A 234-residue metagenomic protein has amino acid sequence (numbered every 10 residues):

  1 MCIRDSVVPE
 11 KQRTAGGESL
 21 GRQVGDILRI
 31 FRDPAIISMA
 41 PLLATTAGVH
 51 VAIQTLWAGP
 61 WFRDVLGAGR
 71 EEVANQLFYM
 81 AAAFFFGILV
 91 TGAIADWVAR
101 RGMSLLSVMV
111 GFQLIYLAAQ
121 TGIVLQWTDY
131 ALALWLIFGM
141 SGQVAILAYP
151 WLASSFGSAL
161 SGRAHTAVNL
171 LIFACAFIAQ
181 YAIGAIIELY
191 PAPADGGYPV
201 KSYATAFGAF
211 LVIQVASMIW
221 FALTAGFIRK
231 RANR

Functional and structural regions predicted by a protein language model:
M1-I3: Short, small-residue-biased leader/transition segments that mark boundaries at the very start of proteins
V7-A40, V65: Juxtamembrane intracellular "pre-TM" segments in multi-pass secondary transporters
D33-G92, Y149, A153, A176-G184: Extracytoplasmic gate region of multi-pass secondary transporters
I88, S155-A192: A late C-terminal transmembrane helix in Major Facilitator Superfamily
I88-M103, I187: Helix-to-loop junctions at the C-terminal end of transmembrane segments in multipass secondary transporters
L105-T121: Structural signature of the two symmetry-related core transmembrane helices
I123-V124, F207-R234: Multi-pass alpha-helical transporter architecture, strongest for 12-TM Major Facilitator/SLC carriers used
Y130-I146: Hydrophobic core of transmembrane alpha-helices in multi-pass small-molecule transporters, especially MFS/SLC-type
